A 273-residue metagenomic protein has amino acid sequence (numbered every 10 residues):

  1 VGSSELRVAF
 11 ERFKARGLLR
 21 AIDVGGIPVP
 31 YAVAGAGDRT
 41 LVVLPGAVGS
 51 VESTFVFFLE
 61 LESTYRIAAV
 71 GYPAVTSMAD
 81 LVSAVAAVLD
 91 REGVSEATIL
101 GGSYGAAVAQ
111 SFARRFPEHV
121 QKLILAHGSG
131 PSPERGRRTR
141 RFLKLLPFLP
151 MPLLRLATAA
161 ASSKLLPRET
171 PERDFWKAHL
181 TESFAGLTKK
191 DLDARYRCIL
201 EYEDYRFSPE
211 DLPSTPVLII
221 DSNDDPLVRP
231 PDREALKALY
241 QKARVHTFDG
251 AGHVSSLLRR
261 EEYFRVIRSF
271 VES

Functional and structural regions predicted by a protein language model:
D23-V75: Conserved HGGG/HGGXW glycine-rich cap/lid loop of the alpha/beta-hydrolase fold
A79-A97: Conserved acidic catalytic loop of the alpha/beta-hydrolase fold
G101, G105, A109: Gly/Ala-rich beta-loop-alpha elbow adjacent to hydrolase catalytic centers
R114, K122-M151: Flexible "cap/lid" loop of the alpha/beta hydrolase fold
E134-G136, L153-D211: Conserved alpha/beta-hydrolase catalytic His-Asp/Glu region
L212-P213, I219-D221: Short beta-strand/loop motif that positions the catalytic acidic residue of the alpha/beta-hydrolase fold
N223-V228: Acidic catalytic loop of the alpha/beta-hydrolase fold
F248-F264: Catalytic histidine-centered segment of alpha/beta-hydrolase-like enzymes
